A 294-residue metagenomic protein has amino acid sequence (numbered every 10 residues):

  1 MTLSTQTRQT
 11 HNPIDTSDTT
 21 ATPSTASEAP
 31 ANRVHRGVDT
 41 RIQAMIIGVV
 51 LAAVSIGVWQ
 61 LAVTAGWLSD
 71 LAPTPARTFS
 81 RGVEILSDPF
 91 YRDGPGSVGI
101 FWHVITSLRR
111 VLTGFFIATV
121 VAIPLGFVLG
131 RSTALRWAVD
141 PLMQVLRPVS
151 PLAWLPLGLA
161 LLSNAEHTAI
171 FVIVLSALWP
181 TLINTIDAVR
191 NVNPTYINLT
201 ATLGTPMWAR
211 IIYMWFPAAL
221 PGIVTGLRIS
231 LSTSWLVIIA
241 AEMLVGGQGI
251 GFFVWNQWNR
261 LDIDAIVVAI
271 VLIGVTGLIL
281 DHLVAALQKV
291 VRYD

Functional and structural regions predicted by a protein language model:
M1-A53, H282-D294: Transmembrane alpha-helical segments of polytopic membrane transport and secretion proteins
V34-G37, A65-F116: Periplasmic/extracellular loop-to-transmembrane helix junction in inner-membrane transport proteins
F79, S97, F101, I105 (+8 more regions): Alpha-helical membrane-protein architecture signal
T113-M143: Transmembrane-helix boundary motif in ABC transporter permease subunits
Q144-P180, D187-A188: Generic hydrophobic transmembrane alpha-helix motif, especially the helices
F171, L175, W208-A241, D264 (+3 more regions): Transmembrane alpha-helices
P180-L227: Short cytoplasmic-facing helical segments at TM-TM junctions of multi-pass membrane proteins
R190, T225, V267-D294: C-terminal transmembrane helix and the adjacent membrane-cytosol boundary/short C-terminal tail of inner/organellar
